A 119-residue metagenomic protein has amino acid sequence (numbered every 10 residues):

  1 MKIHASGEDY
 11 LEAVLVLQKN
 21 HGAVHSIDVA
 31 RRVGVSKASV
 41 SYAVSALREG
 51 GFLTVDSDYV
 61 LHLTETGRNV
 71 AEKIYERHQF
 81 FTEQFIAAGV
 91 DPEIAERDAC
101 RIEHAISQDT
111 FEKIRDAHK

Functional and structural regions predicted by a protein language model:
K2-V35: N-terminal helix-turn-helix DNA-binding core of bacterial DNA-binding proteins
S6-D9, H25, T66, R77 (+1 more regions): N-terminal positioning helix adjacent to the helix-turn-helix/winged-helix DNA-binding module
H21, R97-K119: C-terminal regulatory/oligomerization modules of transcriptional regulators
H21-G22, E76, A87: Helix-turn-helix/winged-helix DNA-binding modules
S26-S57: Canonical helix-turn-helix DNA-binding module
S36, G89-E93: Helix N-cap / loop-to-helix initiation motif
Y59-R77: Basic, amphipathic "hinge/linker" alpha-helix immediately C-terminal to the N-terminal HTH DNA-binding motif
R68, T82-I86, E96-C100: Amphipathic alpha-helical segments within well-ordered protein domains
